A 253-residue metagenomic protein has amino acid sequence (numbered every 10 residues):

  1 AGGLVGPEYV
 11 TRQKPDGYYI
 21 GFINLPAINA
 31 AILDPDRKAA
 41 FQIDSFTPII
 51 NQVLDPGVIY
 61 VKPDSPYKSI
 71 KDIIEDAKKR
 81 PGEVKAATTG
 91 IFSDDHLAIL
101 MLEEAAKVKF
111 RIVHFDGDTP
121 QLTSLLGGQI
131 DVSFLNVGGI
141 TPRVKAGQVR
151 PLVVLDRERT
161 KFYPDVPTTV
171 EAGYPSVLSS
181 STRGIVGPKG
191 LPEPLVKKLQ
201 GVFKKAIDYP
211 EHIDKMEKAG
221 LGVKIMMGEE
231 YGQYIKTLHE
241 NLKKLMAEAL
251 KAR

Functional and structural regions predicted by a protein language model:
A1-G6, L54, G90, V113-T123 (+2 more regions): Short helix-initiation/N-cap motifs at beta->coil->alpha
L4-Y9, I32: Active-site pre-lysine segment of PLP-dependent enzymes
V10-T11, I99, S124-L126, V144-G147: Hydrophobic residues within well-ordered alpha-helices
R12-I20, A31-P120, T169-E171, T182-K215: Hinge/capping helix and adjacent helix->loop/strand transition within the periplasmic-binding protein
Q13-I23, R80-V84, V108, L126-L135 (+2 more regions): Alpha-to-beta junction loops
I20-I23, F115, F134-N136, V154 (+2 more regions): Short beta-strand and adjacent tight-turn residues that come in two discontinuous sequence segments and form the edges
P26-D36, L100-A105, V132-V166, K243: A ligand-binding cleft/hinge motif common to bilobed small-molecule-binding domains
E193-R253: An extracytoplasmic/periplasmic, membrane-proximal ligand-sensing/linker region
